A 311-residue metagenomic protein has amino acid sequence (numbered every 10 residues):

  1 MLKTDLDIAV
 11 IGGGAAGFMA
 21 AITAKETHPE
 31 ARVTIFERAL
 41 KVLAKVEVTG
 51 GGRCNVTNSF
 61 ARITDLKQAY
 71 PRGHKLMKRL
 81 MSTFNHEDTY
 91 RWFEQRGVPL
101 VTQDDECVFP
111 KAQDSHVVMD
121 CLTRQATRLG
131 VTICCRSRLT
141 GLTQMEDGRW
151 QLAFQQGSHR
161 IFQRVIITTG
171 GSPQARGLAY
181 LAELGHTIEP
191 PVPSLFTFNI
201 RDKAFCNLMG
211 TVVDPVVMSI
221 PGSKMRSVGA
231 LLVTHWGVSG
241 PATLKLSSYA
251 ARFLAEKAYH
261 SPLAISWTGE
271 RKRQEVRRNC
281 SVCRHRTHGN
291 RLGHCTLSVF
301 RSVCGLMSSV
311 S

Functional and structural regions predicted by a protein language model:
L2-A16: Beta1/beta-strand and adjacent pyrophosphate-binding region of the FAD-binding site in flavoprotein oxidoreductases
T4-L6, F154-R164, R226-G229: Core beta-strand elements of the Rossmann-like FAD/NAD(P) dinucleotide-binding domain in flavoenzyme oxidoreductases
A9, K25-G51: Glycine-rich FAD pyrophosphate-binding loop
G12-A16, R38, G170: Glycine-rich Rossmann-fold phosphate-binding loop(s) that bind the pyrophosphate of adenine dinucleotide cofactors
T27, K41, R62-T64, S82 (+3 more regions): Residue-level recognition of phosphate/Mg2+-coordinating polar/acidic sites in nucleotide-handling active sites
M77-N85, D105-R124, C134, T168-R176 (+1 more regions): Short beta-strand to alpha-helix junction loop
C135-R149: A conserved short coil-to-beta-strand element within the FAD-binding core of flavoproteins
R164-C206: Glycine-rich loop(s) and the adjacent beta-strand/alpha-helix scaffold that form part
